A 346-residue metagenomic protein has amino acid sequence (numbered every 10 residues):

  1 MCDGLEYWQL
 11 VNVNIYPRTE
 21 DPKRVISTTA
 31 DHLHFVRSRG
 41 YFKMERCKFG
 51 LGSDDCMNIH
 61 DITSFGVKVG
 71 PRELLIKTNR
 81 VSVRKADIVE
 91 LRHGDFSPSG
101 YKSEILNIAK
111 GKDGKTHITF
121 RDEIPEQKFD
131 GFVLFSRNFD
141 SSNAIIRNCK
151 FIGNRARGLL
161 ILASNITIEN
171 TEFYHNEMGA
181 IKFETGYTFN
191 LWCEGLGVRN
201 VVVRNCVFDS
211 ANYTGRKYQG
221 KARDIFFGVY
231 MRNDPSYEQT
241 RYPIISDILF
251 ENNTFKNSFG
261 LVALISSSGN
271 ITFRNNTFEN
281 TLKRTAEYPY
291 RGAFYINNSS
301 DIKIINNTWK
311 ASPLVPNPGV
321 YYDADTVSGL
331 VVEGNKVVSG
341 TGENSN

Functional and structural regions predicted by a protein language model:
M1, W8-Q9, R18-D31, G40 (+9 more regions): Short glycine/acidic-rich loop motifs that flank beta-strands on beta-rich extracellular proteins
M1-L5, D31-S38, F135-D140, L160-L162 (+6 more regions): Extracellular beta-strand-rich solenoid/capping regions of secreted or surface-exposed proteins that bind or remodel
G4, Q9, T29, S38 (+19 more regions): Repetitive beta-strand solenoid architecture
N79-D113: Ser/Thr/Gly-rich low-complexity blocks that favor extended beta-strand/coil architectures
G100-K102, I108-I145, I152, L160: Small/polar beta-strand repeat architecture
Y295-N346: Leucine-rich solenoid repeat scaffolds
